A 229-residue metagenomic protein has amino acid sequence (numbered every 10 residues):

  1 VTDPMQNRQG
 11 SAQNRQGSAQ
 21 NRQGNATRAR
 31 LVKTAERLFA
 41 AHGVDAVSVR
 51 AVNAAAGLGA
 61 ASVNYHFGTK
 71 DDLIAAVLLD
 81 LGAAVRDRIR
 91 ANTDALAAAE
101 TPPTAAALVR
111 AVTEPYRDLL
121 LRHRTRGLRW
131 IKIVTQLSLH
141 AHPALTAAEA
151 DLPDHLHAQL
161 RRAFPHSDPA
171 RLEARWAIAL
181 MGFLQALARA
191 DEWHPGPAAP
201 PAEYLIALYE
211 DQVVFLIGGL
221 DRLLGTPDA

Functional and structural regions predicted by a protein language model:
V1-A26, A97, T226-A229: N-terminal intrinsically disordered/low-complexity leader segments
T2-R8, A150-A229: C-terminal peripheral helix-coil segments that are non-catalytic and often amphipathic
R30, L38-D72, A76, D80: Helix-turn-helix
V77, T104, L108, V112 (+6 more regions): Residue-level detector of well-ordered alpha-helical segments, enriched for hydrophobic/aromatic packing positions
R90-L128: Hydrophobic alpha-helical connector segments
A107, L128-K132, S138-F164: Amphipathic alpha-helical packing segments from all-alpha helical-bundle domains
V112, Y116, I131-S138, A179 (+2 more regions): Short alpha-helical scaffolding segments that buttress acidic/His motifs in well-ordered protein cores
